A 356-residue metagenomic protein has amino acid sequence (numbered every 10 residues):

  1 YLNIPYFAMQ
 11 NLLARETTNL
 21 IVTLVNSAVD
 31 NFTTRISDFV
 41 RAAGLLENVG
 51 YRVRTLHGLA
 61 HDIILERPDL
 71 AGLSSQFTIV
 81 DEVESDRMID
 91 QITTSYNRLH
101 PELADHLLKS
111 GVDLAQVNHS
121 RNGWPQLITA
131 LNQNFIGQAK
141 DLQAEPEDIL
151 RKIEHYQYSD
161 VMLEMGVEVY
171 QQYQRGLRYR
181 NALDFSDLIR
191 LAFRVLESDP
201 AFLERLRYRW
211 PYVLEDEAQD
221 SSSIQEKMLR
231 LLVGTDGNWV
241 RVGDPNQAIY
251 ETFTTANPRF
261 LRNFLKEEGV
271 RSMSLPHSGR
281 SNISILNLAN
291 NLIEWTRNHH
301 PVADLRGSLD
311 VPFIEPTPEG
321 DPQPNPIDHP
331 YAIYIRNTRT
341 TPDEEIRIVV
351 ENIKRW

Functional and structural regions predicted by a protein language model:
Y1-L73, I79, E204: P-loop NTPase Walker
N3, N31-F39, L59-E66, E84 (+7 more regions): Alpha-helical scaffold elements adjacent to nucleotide-binding pockets in ATP/GTP-utilizing enzyme cores
A14-V29, G50-V53, V242, L275-H277 (+2 more regions): Conserved RecA-like ASCE P-loop NTPase motor core of nucleic-acid helicases/translocases
A28-V29, S85, N181, F185-L188 (+2 more regions): Phosphate/oxyanion-binding active-site loops and adjacent basic polyanion-contact surfaces
F39, A43, L59, E66 (+7 more regions): Phosphate/oxyanion-binding loops and surfaces in catalytic or ligand/nucleic-acid-binding neighborhoods
E47, L70-E168, S272-S278, N298-H300: ATP-hydrolysis module of ASCE/P-loop NTPase motor domains, specifically the Walker B Asp-Glu catalytic pair
R52, D81-S85, Y158-R262, L275-S281: Conserved helicase NTPase motor core
S223-T338: Conserved RecA-like helicase ATPase core segment that couples NTP binding/hydrolysis to strand translocation
